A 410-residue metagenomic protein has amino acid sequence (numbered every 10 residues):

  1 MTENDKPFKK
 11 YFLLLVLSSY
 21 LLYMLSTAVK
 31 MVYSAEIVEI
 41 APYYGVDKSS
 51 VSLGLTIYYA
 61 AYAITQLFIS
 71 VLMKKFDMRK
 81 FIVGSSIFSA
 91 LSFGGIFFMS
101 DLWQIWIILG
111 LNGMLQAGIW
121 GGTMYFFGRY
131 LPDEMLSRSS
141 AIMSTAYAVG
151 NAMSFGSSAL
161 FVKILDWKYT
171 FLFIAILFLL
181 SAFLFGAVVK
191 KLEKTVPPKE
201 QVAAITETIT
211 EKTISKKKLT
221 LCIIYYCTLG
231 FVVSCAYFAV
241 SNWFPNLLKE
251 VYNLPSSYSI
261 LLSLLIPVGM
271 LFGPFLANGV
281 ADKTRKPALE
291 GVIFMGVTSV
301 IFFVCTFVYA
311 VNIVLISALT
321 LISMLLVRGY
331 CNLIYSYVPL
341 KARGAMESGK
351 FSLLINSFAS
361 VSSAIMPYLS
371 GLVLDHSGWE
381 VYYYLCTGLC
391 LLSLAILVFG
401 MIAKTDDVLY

Functional and structural regions predicted by a protein language model:
Y33-S34, L221-P274: Extracytoplasmic gate region of multi-pass secondary transporters
I64-S100: Conserved MFS/SLC helix-loop-helix module at the cytosolic interface between two early adjacent transmembrane helices
T65-D77, P274-K286, L374: Helix-to-loop junctions at the C-terminal end of transmembrane segments in multipass secondary transporters
K75-S85, D282-G296: Cytoplasmic membrane-interface "Motif A"-like loop-to-helix N-cap segments of 12-TM Major Facilitator Superfamily
L109-Y147: Cytoplasmic helix-loop-helix junction between adjacent transmembrane helices in 12-TM secondary transporters
M143-E193: Helix-loop-helix hairpin linking two adjacent transmembrane segments in secondary transporters
P287-I334: C-terminal transmembrane helical hairpin of 12-TM major facilitator-type secondary transporters
A342-W379: A late C-terminal transmembrane helix in Major Facilitator Superfamily
